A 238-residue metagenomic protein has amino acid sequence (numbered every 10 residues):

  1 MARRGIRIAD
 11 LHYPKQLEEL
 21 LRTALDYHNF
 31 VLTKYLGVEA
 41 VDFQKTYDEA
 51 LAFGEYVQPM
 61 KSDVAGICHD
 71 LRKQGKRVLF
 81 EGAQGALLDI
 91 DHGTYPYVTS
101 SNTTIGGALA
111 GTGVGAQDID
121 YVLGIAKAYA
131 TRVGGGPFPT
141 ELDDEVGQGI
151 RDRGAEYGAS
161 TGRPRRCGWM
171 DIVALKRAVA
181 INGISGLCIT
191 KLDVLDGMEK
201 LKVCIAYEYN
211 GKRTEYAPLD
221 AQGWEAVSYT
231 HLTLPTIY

Functional and structural regions predicted by a protein language model:
M1-G5, D89-T94, V98-S100, V133-F138 (+1 more regions): Short acidic, glycine/serine/threonine-rich loops at helix termini
M1-I67, V78: Internal alpha/beta core interface subdomains
P14-L21, T104-I119, T131: Glycine-rich phosphate-binding loop plus the immediately following alpha-helix
T23, Y27-F30, E49-A52, I67-D70 (+4 more regions): Alpha-helical scaffold segments in soluble metabolic enzymes
A50-G75, P137-R151: A short, flexible low-complexity segment enriched in Lys/Arg and Gly/Pro that occurs in N-terminal basic tails
K61, A65-T103: Acidic catalytic cores of enzymes that act on phosphate-bearing nucleotides/polynucleotides
G111-A206, R213-D220, E225-Y229: A glycine- and small/hydrophobic-rich beta-loop-beta segment that serves as a flexible "lid/hinge" or phosphate-binding
H231, T236-Y238: Single conserved hydrophobic/aromatic residue that forms the stacking wall/gate of nucleotide- or nucleobase-binding
